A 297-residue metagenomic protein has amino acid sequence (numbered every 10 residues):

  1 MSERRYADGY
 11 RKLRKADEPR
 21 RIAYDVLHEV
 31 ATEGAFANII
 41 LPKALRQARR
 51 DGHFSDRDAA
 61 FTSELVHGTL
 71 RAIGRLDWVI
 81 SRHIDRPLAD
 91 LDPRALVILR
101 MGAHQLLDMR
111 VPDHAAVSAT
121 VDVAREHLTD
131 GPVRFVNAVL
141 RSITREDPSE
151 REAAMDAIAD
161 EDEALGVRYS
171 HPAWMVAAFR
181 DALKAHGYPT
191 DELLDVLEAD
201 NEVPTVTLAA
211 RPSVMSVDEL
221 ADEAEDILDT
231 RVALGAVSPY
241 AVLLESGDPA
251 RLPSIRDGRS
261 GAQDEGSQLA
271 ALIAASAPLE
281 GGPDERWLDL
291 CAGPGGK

Functional and structural regions predicted by a protein language model:
M1-R251: Class I Rossmann-like S-adenosyl-L-methionine
E219-K297: Rossmann-like S-adenosyl-L-methionine
